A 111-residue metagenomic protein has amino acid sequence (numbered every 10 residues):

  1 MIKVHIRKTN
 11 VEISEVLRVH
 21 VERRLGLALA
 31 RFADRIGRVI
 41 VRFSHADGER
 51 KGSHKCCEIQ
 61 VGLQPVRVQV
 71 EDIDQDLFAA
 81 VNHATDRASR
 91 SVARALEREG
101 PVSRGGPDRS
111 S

Functional and structural regions predicted by a protein language model:
M1-S111: N-terminal, polar/charged subdomain of small-to-medium soluble alpha/beta proteins
